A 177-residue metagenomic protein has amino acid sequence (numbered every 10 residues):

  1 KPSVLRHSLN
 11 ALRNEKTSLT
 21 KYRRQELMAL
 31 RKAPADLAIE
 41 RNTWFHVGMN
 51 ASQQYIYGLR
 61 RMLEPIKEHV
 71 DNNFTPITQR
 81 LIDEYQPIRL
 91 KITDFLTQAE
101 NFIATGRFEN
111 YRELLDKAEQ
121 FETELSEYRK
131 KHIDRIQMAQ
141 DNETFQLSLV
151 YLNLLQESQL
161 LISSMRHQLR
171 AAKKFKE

Functional and structural regions predicted by a protein language model:
K1-E177: Cytosolic, long alpha-helical scaffolding segments
